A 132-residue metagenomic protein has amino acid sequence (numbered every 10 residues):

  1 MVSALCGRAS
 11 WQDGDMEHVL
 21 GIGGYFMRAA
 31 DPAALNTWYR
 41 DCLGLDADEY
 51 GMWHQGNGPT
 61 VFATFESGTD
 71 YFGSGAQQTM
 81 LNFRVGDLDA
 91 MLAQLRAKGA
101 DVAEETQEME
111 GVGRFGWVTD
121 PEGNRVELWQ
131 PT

Functional and structural regions predicted by a protein language model:
S3-M27, A93-T132: Vicinal oxygen chelate
M16-I22, F26-A63: Core segments of cupin and vicinal oxygen chelate
A33-A34, D89-A90, G113: Short alpha-helical
A34-N36, M80, F115: Secondary-structure boundary/capping motif
N36-Y39, L92, R96: A generic alpha-helix structural signal
L43-Q78, V118-P121, R125-P131: Conserved short beta-strand elements that form part of the metal-binding/catalytic scaffold of enzyme active sites
Q77, L81-L95: Mid-chain, well-packed structural core segment of small domains
